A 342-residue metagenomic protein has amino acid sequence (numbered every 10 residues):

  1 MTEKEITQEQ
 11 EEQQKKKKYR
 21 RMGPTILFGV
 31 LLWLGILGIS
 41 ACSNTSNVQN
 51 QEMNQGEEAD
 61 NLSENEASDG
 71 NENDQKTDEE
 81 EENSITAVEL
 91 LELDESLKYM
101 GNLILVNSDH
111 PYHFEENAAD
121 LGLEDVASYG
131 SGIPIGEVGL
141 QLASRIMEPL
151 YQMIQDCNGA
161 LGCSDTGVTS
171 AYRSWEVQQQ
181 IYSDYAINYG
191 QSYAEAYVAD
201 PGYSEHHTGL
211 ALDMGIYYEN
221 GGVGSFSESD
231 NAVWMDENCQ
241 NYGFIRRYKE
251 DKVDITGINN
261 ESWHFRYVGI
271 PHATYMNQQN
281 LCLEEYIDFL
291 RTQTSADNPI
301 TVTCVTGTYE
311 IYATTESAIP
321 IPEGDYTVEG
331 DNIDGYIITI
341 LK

Functional and structural regions predicted by a protein language model:
T2-E5, K15-K16, G38, C42-A171 (+1 more regions): Extracytoplasmic cell-surface/polysaccharide-interacting catalytic and binding patches
E9-G23: Short, Lys/Arg-rich cytosolic juxtamembrane segment immediately N-terminal
R20-T45: Sec-dependent N-terminal signal peptides of Gram-positive bacterial secreted proteins and lipoproteins
